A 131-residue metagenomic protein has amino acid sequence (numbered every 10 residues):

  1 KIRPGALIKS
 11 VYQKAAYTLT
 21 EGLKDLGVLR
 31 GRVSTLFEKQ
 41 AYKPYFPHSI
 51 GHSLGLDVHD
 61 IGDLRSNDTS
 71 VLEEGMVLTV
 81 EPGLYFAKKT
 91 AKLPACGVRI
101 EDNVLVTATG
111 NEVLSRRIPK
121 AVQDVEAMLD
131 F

Functional and structural regions predicted by a protein language model:
K1-F131: Active-site neighborhoods and metal-handling regions in enzymes and metal-associated proteins
